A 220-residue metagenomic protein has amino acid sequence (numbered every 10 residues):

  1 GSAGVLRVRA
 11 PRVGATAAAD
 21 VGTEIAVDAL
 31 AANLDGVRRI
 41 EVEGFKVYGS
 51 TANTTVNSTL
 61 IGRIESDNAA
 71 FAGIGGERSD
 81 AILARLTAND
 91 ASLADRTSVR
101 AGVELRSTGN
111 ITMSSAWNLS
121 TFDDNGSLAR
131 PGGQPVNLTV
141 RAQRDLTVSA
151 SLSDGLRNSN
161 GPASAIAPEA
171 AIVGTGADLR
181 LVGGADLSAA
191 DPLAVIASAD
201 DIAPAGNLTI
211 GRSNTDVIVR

Functional and structural regions predicted by a protein language model:
G1-R220: Extracellular and secretory-pathway beta-repeat/beta-biased strand scaffolds
